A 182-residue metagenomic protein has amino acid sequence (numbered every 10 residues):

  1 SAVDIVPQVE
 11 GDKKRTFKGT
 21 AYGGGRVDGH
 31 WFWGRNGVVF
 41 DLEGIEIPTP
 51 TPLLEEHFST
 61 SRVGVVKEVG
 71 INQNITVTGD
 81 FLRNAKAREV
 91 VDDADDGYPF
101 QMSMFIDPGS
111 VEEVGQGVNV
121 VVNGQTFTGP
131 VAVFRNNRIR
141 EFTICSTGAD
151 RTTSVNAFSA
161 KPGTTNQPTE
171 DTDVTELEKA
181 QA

Functional and structural regions predicted by a protein language model:
S1-E170: Signature of dsDNA virion morphogenesis modules
T164-A182: N-terminal leader/targeting segments
